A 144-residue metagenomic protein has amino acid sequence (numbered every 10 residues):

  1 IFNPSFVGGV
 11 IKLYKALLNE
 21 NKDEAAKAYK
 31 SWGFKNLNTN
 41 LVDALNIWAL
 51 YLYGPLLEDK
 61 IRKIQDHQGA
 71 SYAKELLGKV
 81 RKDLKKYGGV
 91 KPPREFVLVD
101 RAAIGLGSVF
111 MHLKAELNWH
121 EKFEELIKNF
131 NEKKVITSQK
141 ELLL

Functional and structural regions predicted by a protein language model:
I1-L144: Helix-rich C-lobe and terminal helical cap/extension of kinase-like folds
